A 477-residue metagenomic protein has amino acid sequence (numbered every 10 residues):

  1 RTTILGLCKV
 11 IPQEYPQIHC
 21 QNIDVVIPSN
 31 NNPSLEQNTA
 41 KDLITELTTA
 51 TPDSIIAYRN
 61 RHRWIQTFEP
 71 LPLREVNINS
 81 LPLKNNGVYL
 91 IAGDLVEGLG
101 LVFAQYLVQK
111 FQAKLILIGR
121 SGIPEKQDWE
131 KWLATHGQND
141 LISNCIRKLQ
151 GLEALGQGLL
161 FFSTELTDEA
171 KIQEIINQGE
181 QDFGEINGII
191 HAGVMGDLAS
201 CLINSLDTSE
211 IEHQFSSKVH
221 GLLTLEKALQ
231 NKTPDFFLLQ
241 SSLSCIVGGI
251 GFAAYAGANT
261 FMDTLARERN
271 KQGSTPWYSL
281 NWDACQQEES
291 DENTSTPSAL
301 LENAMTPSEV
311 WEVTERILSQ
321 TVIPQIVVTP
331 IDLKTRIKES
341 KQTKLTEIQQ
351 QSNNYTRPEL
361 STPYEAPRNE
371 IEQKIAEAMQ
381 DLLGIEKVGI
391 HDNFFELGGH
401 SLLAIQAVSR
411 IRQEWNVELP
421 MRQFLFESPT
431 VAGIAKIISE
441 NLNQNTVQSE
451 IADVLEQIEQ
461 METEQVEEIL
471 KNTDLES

Functional and structural regions predicted by a protein language model:
R1-D53, R59-R63, N77-S340, N354-S477: 4′-phosphopantetheine-dependent carrier domains
F68-E69, R74-N79: Flexible inter-domain linker/hinge segments
L345-Q351: Intrinsically disordered or compositionally simple regulatory linkers and C-terminal tails in signal-transduction
